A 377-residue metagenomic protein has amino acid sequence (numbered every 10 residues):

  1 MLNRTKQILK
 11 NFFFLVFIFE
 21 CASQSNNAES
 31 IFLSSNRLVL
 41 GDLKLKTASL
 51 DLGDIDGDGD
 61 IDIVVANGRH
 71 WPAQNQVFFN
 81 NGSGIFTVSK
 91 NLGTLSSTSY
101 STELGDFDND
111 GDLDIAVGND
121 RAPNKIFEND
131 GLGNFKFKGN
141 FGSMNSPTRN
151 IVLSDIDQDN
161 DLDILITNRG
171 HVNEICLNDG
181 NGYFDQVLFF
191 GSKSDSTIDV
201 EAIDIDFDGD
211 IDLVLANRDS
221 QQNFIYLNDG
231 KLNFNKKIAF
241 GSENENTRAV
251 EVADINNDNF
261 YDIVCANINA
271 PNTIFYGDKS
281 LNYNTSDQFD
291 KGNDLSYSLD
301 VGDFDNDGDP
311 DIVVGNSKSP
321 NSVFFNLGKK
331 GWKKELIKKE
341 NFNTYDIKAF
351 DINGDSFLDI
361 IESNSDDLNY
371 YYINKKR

Functional and structural regions predicted by a protein language model:
Q24-L45, F79-S97, E128-S146, L177-D195 (+4 more regions): Blade-edge motifs of beta-propeller repeat domains
K46, A73, T98-Y100, A122 (+7 more regions): Beta-rich catalytic cores
A48-G57, Y100-N109, R149-Q158, I198-F207 (+3 more regions): Beta-propeller blade termini
G59-V65, G111-L113, N160-L162, G209-I211 (+3 more regions): Glycine-aliphatic tripeptides that mark coil-to-beta-strand junctions in extracellular and membrane proteins
I63-G68, I115-N119, I164-N168, L213-N217 (+3 more regions): Hydrophobic beta-strand segments that make up the repeating blades of beta-propeller and related beta-repeat
G68-P72, A122, H171, D219-Q221 (+3 more regions): Short glycine/acidic-enriched loop and turn motifs that connect beta-strands
D346-R377: Blade-level signature of beta-propeller repeat domains, shared across WD40, Kelch, NHL, RCC1 and BNR/Asp-box propellers
